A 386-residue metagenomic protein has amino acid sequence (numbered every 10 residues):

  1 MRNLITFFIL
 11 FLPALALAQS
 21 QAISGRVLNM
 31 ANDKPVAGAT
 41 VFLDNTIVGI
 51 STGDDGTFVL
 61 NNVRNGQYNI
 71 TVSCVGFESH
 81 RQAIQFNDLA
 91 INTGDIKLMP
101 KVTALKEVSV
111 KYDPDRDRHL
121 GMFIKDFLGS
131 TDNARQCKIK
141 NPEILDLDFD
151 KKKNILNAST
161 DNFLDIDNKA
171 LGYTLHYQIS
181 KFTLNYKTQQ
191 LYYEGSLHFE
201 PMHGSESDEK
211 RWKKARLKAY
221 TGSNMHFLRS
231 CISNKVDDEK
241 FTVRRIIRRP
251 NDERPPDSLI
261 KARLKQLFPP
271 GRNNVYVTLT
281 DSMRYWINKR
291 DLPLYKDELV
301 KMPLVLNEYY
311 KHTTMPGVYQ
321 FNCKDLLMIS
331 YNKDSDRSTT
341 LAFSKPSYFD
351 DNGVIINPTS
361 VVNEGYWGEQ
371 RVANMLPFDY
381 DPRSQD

Functional and structural regions predicted by a protein language model:
M1-R26: Bacterial Sec-dependent N-terminal signal peptides
I23, M30-N45: Short, ordered, surface-exposed loop/turn motifs in non-cytosolic proteins
I23-N29, G56-F58, I96, V108: A short, amphipathic beta-strand motif
A39-L43, I70, V110: Hydrophobic beta-strand segments
L43, T71-A83: A short, solvent-exposed loop/turn motif at the edges and junctions of modular extracellular/periplasmic domains
T46-T57: Short, acidic Ser/Thr/Gly-rich low-complexity loop/linker segments typical of extracellular and cell-surface proteins
I50-S51, E78-G94: Structured interaction patches on ligand/partner-binding surfaces of diverse proteins
G94-D386: Surface-exposed, low-complexity/disordered segments and acidic/polar micro-motifs at processing/linker regions
